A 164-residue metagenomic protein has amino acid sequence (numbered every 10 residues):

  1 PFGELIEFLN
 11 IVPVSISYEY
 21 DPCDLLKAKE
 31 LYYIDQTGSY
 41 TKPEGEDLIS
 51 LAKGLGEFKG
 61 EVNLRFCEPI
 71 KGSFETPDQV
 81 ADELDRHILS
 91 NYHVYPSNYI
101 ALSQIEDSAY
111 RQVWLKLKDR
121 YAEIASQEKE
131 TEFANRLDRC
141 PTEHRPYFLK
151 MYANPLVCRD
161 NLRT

Functional and structural regions predicted by a protein language model:
F2-T164: Membrane-interfacial terminal anchoring regions of lipid-handling membrane enzymes
